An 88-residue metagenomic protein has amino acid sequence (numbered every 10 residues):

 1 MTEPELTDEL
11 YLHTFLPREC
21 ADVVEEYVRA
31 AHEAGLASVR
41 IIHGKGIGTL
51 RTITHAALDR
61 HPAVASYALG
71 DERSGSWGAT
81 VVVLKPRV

Functional and structural regions predicted by a protein language model:
M1-V88: Long, charged, low-complexity intrinsically disordered regions
